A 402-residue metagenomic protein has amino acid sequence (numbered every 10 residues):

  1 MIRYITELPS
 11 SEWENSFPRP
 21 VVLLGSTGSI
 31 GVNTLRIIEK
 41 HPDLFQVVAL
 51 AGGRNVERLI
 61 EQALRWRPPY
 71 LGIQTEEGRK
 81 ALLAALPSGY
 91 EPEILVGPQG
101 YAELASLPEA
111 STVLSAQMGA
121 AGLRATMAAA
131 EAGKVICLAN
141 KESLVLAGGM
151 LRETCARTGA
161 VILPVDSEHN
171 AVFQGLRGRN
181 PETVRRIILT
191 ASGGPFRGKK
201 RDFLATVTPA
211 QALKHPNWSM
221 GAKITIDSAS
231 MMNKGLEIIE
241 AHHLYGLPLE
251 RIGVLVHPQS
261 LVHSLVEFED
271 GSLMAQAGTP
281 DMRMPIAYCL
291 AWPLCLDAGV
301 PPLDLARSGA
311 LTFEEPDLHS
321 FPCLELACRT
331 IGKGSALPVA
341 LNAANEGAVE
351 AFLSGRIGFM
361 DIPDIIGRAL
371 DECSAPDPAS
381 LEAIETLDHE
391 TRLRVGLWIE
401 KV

Functional and structural regions predicted by a protein language model:
M1-V402: Catalytic, metal-anchored helix/loop core of enzyme active sites in primary metabolism
